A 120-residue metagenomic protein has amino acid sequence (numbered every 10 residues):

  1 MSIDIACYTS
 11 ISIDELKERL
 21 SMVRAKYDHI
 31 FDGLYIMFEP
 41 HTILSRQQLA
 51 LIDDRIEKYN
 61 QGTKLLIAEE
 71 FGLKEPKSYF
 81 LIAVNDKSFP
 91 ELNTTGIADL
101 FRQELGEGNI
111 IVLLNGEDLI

Functional and structural regions predicted by a protein language model:
M1-F38: Short, extreme N-terminal segment that most often corresponds to the first beta-strand
H29-T42, I111-D118: A generic structural motif
S45-I120: Charged interaction segments
